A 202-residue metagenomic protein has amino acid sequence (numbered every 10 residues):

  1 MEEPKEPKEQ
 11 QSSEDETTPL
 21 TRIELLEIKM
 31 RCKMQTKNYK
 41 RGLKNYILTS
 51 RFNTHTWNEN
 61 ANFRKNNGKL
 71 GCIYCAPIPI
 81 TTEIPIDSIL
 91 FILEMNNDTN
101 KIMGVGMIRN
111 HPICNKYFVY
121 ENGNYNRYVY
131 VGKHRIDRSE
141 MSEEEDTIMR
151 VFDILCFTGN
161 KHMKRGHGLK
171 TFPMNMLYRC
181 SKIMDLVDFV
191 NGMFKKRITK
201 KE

Functional and structural regions predicted by a protein language model:
E2-I84, R179-E202: Compositionally biased, charged N-terminal/linker segments
R51-N53, L93, R109: Structured loops at beta-to-helix junctions and adjacent beta-edge loops in soluble globular domains
N60-F63, P79, I92, V151 (+1 more regions): A residue-level detector for conformationally permissive "hinge/kink" positions
I80-E94: Short coil-to-beta transition motif at edge beta-strands of beta-rich domains
E94-N100: Short, charged beta-turn/beta-strand-edge "cap" motif at the junction between a beta-strand and an adjacent loop
K101-V105: A short acidic (Asp/Glu
M107-S181: Aromatic- and Lys/Arg-enriched surface recognition patch
